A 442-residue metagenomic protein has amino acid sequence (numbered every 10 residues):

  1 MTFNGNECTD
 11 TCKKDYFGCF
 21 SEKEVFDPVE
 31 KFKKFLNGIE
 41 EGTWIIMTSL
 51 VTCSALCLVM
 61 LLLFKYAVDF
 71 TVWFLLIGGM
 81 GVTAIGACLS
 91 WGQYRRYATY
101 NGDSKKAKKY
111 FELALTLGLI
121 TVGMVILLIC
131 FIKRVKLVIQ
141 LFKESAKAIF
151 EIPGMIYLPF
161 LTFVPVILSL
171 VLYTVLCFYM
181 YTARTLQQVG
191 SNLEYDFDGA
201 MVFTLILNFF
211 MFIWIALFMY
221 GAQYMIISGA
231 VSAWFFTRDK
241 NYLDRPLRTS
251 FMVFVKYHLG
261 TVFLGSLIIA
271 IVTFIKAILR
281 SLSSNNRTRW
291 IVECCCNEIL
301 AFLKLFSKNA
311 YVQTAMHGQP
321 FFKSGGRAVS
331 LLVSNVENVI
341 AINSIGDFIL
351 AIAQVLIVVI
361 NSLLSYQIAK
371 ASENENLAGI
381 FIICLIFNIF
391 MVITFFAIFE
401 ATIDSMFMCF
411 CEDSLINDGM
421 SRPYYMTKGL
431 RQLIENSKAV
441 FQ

Functional and structural regions predicted by a protein language model:
M1-Q442: Eukaryotic membrane transport/trafficking proteins
